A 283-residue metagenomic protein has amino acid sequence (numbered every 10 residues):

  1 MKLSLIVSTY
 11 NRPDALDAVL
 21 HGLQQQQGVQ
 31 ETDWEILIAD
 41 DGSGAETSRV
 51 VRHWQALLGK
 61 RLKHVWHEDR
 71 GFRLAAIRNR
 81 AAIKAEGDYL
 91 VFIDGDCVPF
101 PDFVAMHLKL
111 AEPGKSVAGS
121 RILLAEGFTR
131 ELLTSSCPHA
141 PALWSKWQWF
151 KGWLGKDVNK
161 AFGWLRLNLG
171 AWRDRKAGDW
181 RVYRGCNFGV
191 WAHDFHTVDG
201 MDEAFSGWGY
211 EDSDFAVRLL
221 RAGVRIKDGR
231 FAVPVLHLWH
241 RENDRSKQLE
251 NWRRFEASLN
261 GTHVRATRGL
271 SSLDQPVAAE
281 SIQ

Functional and structural regions predicted by a protein language model:
L3-A15, V19, Q26, A39: A conserved hydrophobic helix/loop-capping motif in glycosyltransferases and polysaccharide synthases
D17, A45-H53, D102: Acidic helix N-cap motif at the loop->helix transition within catalytic regions of sugar-transfer enzymes
H21-D33: Short, acidic, metal-binding catalytic loop of nucleotide-sugar glycosyltransferases
G22, L37-V51, C97: A conserved acidic beta->alpha catalytic loop
T32-S43, K63-H67: Short beta-strand/loop segment that forms part of the nucleotide-sugar
E68-A85, D102: Glycine-rich, basic loop-to-helix element that forms the pyrophosphate-binding segment of sugar-nucleotide handling
L90: Short aromatic/hydrophobic "clamp" motif used to bind/position activated sugar donors
D102-G152: Conserved donor NDP-sugar-binding/catalytic core segment of glycosyltransferases
